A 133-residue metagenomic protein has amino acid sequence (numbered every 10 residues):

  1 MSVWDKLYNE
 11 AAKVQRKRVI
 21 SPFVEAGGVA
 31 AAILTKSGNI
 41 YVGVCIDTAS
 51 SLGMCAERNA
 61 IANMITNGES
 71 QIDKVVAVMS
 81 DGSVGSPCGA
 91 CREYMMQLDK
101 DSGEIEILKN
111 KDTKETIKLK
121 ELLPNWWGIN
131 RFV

Functional and structural regions predicted by a protein language model:
S2-S21, E69-V133: C-terminal binding/interaction regions
F23-E25, I46: Active-site segments that bind and position negatively charged phosphate/pyrophosphate groups
E25-T35: Short beta-strand scaffold segments in enzyme catalytic cores
N39-I40: Hydrophobic "anchor" residues
V44-R58: Compact, glycine-rich, soluble single-domain proteins
G53-C55, N63-Q71: Active-site- and interface-proximal helix/loop "cap" or "latch" segments in soluble metabolic and energy-transducing
C55, N59, A90-E93: Short amphipathic alpha-helical face segments that pack within enzyme cores and frequently flank/anchor catalytic
N59, N63-M64, P87: Feature captures the catalytic cores and cofactor-binding loops of soluble hydro-lyases/lyases that act on carboxylate
